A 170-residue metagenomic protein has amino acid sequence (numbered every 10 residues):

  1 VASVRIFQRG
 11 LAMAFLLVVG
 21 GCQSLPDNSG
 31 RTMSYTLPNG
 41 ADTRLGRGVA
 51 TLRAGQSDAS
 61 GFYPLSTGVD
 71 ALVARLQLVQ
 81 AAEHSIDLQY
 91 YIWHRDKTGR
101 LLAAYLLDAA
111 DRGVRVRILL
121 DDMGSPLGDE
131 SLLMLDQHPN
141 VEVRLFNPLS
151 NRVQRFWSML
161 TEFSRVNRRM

Functional and structural regions predicted by a protein language model:
V1-L11: Bacterial N-terminal signal peptides that target proteins for export
A2-S3, L17, V69, E83: A general, composition-driven signal for non-globular sequence regions
R9-V19: Gram-negative bacterial Sec-dependent N-terminal signal peptides
L17-N39: Bacterial Sec signal peptide processing site at the extreme N-terminus
C22, N39-G46, A50-A82, I92-M170: HKD-type phospholipase D/PLD-like phosphodiesterase module
I86: Phosphate/adenylate-binding glycine loop and adjacent helical scaffold
